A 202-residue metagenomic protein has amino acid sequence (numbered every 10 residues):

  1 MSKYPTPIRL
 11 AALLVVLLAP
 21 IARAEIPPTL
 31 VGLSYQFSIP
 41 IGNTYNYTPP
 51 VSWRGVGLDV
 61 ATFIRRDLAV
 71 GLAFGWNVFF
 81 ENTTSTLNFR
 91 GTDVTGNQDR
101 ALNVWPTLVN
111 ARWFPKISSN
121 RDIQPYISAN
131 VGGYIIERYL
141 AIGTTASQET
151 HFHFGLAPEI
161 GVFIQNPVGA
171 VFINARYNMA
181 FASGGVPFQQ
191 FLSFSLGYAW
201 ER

Functional and structural regions predicted by a protein language model:
M1-P28, E201-R202: Cleavable N-terminal export/targeting peptides
R23-I64, G185, F191-L192, A199-R202: Short glycine/proline- and aromatic-enriched beta-strand/turn motifs that initiate or cap beta-hairpins
R23-P28, R66-D67, K116-Q124, Q165-A170 (+2 more regions): Short loop/turn motifs that connect adjacent beta-strands in outer-membrane beta-barrel proteins
P27-T29, P50-V56, A101-T107, I123 (+2 more regions): Residues that define the transmembrane beta-barrel architecture of outer-membrane proteins
T29-L33, V70-L72, T107-V109, I123-V131 (+3 more regions): Transmembrane beta-strands of outer-membrane beta-barrel proteins
F37-I39, D59-I142: Gram-negative (and chloroplast) outer-membrane scaffold detector with strong preference for beta-barrel transmembrane
G42-Y47, T92-R100, I142-Q148, A180-G184: Extracellular loop and loop/strand-boundary signature of outer-membrane beta-barrel proteins
A73, F79-L87, T95, V104 (+1 more regions): Predominantly the C-terminal beta-signal and adjacent terminal strand-loop region of outer-membrane beta-barrel
